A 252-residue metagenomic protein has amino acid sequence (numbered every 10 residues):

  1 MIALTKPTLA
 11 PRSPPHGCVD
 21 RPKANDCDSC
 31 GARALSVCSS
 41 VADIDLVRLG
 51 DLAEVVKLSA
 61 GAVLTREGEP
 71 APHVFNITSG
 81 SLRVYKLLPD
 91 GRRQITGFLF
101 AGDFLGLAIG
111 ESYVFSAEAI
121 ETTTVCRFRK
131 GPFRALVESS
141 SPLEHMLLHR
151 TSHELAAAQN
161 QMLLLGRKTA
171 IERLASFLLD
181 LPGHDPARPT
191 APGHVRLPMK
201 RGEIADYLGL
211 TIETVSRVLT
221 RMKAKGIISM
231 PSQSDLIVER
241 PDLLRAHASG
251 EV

Functional and structural regions predicted by a protein language model:
I2-S59, D103-L105, G110: Cyclic nucleotide-binding regulatory module and flanking cytosolic helices
V37, L46, A62-T122: Cyclic nucleotide-binding regulatory domains
V55, V74, F98, R127 (+2 more regions): Short aromatic/basic micro-patch
A60, F100-A101, R129, T151 (+3 more regions): A secondary-structure boundary/capping signal
I95-A156, N160: Cyclic-nucleotide recognition modules
E138-T211: Polybasic "coupling" helices that flank or enter modular domains
G183-V252: Phosphate-/nucleic-acid-contacting segments
